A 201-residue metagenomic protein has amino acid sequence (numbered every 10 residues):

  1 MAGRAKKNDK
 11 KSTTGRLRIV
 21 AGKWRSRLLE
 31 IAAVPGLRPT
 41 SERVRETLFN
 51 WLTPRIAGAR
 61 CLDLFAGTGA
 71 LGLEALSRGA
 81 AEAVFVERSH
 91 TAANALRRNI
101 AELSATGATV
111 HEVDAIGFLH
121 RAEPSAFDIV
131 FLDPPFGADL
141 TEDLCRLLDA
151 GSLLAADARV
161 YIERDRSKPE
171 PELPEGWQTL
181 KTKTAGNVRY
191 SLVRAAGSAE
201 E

Functional and structural regions predicted by a protein language model:
M1-E201: Class I S-adenosyl-L-methionine-dependent methyltransferase catalytic core
